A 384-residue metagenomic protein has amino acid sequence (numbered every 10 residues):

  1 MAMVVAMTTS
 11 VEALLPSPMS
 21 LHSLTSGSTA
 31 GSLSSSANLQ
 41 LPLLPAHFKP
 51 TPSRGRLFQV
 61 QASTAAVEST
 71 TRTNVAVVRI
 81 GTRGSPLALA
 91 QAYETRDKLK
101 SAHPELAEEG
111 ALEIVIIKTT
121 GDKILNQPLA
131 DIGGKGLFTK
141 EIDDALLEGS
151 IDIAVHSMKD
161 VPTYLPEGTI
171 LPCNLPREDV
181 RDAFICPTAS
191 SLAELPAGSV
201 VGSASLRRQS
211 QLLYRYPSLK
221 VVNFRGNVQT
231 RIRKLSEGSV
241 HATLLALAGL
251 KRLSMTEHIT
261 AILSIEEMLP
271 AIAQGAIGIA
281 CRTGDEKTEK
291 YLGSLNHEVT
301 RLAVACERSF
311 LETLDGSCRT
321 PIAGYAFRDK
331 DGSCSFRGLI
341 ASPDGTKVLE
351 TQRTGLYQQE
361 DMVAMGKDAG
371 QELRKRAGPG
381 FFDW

Functional and structural regions predicted by a protein language model:
A2-I132, G136-K140, E148, H156-D160 (+3 more regions): Small-molecule-sensing regulatory modules
D152-I153, E178: Short helix C-cap/helix-to-loop transition motifs enriched in small/turn-promoting residues
M158-V161, L165-L219, E266: A conserved helix-loop-strand patch within extracytoplasmic ligand-binding domains of the periplasmic binding
